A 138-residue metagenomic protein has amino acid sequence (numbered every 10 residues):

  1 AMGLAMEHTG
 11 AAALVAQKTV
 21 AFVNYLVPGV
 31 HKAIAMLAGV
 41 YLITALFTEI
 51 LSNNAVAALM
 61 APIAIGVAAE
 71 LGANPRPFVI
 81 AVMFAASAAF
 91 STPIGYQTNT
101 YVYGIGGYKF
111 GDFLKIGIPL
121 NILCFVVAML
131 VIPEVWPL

Functional and structural regions predicted by a protein language model:
A1-L138: Transmembrane helical cores of multi-pass ion-transport proteins
